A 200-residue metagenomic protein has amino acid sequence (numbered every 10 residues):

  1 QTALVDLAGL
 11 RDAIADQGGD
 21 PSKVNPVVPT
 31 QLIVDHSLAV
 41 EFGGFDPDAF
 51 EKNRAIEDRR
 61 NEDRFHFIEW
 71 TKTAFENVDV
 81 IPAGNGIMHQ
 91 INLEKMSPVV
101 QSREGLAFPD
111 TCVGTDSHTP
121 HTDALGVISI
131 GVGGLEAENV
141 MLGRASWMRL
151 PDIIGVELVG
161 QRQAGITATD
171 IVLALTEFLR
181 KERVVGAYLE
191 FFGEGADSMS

Functional and structural regions predicted by a protein language model:
Q1-S200: Fe-S-dependent hydro-lyases/dehydratases of central metabolism
